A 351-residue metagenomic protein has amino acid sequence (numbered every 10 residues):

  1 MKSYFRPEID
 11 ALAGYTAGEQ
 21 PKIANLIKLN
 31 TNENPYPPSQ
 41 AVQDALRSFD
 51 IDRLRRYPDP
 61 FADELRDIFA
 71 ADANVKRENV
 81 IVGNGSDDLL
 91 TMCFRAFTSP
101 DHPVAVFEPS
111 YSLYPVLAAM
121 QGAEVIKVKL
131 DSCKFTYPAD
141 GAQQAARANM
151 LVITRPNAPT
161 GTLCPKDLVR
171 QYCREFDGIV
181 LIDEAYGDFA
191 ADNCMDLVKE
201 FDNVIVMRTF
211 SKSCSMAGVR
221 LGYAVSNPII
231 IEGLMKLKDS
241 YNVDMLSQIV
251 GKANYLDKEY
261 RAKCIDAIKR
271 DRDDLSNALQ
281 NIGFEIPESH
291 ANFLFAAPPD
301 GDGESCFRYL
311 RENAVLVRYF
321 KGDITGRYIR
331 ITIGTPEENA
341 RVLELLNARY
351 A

Functional and structural regions predicted by a protein language model:
M1-R56, R147: N-terminal "arm"/small-domain region of PLP-dependent enzymes with the aminotransferase-like
D63-P103, Q121, D300: Phosphate-binding glycine-rich loop
N79, R95-C133: PLP-dependent aspartate aminotransferase-fold enzymes
I126, L130-D188: Active-site phosphate-binding strand-loop segment of PLP-dependent enzymes
N203-Q280, F284-P287: PLP-dependent aminotransferase class I/II
K269, N281-N313: Conserved PLP-binding catalytic core of the aspartate aminotransferase-like
Y309-N313, R318, G322-A351: PLP-dependent enzyme catalytic core of the Aspartate aminotransferase-like
